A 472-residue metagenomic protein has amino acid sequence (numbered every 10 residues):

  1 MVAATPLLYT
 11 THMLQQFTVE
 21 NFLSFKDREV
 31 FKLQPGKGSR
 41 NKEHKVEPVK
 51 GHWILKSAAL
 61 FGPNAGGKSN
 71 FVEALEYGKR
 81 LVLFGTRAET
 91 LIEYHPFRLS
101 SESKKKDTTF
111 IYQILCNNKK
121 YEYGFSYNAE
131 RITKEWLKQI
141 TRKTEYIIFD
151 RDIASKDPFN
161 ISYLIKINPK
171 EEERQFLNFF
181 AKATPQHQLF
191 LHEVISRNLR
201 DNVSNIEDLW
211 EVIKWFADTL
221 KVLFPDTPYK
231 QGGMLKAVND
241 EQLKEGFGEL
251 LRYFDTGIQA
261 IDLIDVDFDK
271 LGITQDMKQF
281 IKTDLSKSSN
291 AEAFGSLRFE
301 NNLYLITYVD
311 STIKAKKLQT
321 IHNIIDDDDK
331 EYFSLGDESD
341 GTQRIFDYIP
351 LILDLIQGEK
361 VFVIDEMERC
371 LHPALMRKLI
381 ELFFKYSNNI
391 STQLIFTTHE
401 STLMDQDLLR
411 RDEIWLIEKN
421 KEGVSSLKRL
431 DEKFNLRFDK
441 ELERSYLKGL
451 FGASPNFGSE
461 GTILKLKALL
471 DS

Functional and structural regions predicted by a protein language model:
V2-L83, A315-S459, A468-D471: Switch/communication elements of ASCE P-loop NTPase nucleotide-binding domains
S24, C116-K120, R142, I325: Glycine-centered tight beta-turn/hairpin loop motif at sheet-sheet or coil-to-beta transitions
K26, K105-D107, N118-K120, A129-T133 (+3 more regions): Coil-to-beta-strand transition motifs
V49-I54, A59, P63, V72-I132: Conserved P-loop NTP-binding catalytic core
I92-P96, F299-N302, T398-S401: Short Pro/Gly-enriched beta-strand edge/turn motifs at strand-loop
F110-L115, L137, T320-H322: Short beta-strand segments that buttress and anchor functional surface loops
E122-T283: Electropositive, glycine-dotted interaction segments that contact anionic polymers or phosphate-rich ligands
Y229-D337, L450, N456, E460-G461 (+2 more regions): Extended helical coiled-coil dimerization/tether regions that scaffold and oligomerize large DNA-maintenance assemblies
